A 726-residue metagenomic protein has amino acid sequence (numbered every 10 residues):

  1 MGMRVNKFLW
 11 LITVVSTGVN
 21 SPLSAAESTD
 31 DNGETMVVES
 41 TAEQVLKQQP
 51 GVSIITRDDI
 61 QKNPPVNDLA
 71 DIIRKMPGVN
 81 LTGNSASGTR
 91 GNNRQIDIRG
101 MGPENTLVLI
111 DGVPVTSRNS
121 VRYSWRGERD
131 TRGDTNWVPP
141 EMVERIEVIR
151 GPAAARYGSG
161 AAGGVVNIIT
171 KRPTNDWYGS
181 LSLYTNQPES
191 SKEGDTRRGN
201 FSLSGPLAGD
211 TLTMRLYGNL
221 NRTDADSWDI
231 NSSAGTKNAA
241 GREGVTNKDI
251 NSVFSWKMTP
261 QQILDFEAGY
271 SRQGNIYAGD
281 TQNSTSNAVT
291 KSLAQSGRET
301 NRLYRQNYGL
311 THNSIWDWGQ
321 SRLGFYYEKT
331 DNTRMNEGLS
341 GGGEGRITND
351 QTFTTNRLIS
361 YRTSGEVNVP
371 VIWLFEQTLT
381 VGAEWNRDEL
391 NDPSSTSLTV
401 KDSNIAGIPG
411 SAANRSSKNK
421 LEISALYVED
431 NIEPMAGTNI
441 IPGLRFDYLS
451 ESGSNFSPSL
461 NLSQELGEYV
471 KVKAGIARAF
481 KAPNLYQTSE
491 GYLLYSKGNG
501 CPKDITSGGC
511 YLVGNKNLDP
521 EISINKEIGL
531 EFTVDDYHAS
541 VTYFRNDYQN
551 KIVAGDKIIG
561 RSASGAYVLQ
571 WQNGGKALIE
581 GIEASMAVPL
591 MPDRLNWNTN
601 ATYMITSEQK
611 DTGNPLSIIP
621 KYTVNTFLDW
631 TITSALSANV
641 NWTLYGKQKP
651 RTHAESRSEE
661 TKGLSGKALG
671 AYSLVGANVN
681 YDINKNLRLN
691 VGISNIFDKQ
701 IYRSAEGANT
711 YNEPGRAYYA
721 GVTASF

Functional and structural regions predicted by a protein language model:
A25-K62, P103, D111: Short, acidic, small-residue-rich periplasmic hinge/interaction motif at the N-terminus of Gram-negative outer-membrane
L69-I72, R94-D97, L109, G133-N136 (+3 more regions): N-terminal periplasmic accessory domains that precede and gate Gram-negative outer-membrane beta-barrel machines
A70-S117: Extracytoplasmic beta-strand/coil segments of soluble accessory domains associated with Gram-negative outer-membrane
V115-R150: Short acidic/polar hinge/loop motifs at secondary-structure boundaries that mediate gating or recognition
T116-V121, Q549, A554, L644-S656 (+1 more regions): C-terminal beta-signal and adjacent terminal beta-strands/loops of Gram-negative outer-membrane beta-barrel proteins
T174-Q295, N550, K647: Periplasmic-side early beta-strands and strand-to-turn transitions of outer-membrane beta-barrels
S182, E433-I440, Y543-Y548, I559 (+3 more regions): Gram-negative outer-membrane beta-barrel transporters
T352-T354, L358-V369, R415-N419, A425 (+6 more regions): Outer membrane beta-barrel strand-and-loop segments of large Gram-negative receptors, especially TonB-dependent
